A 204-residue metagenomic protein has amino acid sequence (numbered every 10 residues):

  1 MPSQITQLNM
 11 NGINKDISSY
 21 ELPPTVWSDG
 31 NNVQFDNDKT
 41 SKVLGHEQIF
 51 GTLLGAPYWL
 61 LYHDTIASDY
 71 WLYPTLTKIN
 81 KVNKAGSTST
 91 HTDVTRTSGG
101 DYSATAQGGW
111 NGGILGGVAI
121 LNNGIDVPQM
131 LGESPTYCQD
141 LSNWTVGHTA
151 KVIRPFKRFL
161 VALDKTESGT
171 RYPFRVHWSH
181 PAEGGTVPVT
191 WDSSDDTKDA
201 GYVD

Functional and structural regions predicted by a protein language model:
M1-D204: Recognizes the extracellular SEMA beta-propeller fold with strongest preference for semaphorin/plexin SEMA domains
